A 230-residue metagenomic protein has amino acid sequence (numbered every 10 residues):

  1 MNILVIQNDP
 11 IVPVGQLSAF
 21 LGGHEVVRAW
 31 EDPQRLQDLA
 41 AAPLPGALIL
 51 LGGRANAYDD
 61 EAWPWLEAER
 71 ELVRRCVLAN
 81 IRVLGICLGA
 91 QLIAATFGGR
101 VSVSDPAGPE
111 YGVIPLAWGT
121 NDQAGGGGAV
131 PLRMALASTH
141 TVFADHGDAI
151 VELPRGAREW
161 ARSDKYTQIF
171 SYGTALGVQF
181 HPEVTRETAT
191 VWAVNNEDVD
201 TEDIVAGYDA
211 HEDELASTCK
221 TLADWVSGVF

Functional and structural regions predicted by a protein language model:
M1-I81, N196-F230: N-terminal beta1-alpha1 cap of cysteine-dependent amidohydrolase-like domains
L4, E25-V27, I49, L84 (+3 more regions): Hydrophobic/aromatic beta-strand patches that form the interior of the parallel beta-sheet core in alpha/beta enzyme
G15-A19, Q37-A42, L92-A95, V151-P154 (+1 more regions): Short loop/helix-cap segments at secondary-structure boundaries that form the rim of catalytic
S18-F20, A62-W65, G98-V101, A157-R158 (+2 more regions): Short, glycine/charged-enriched secondary-structure capping and boundary segments
G52-N56, G89, E183: Short glycine-rich anion-binding loops that position phosphate/pyrophosphate groups of nucleotides and phosphorylated
C76-R100: Catalytic nucleophile loop
F97-E187: Pocket-forming structural segment of enzyme catalytic cores
G177, V184-V205: A hydrophobic, small-residue-rich beta->alpha segment in the mid-to-C-terminal subdomain of diverse proteins
